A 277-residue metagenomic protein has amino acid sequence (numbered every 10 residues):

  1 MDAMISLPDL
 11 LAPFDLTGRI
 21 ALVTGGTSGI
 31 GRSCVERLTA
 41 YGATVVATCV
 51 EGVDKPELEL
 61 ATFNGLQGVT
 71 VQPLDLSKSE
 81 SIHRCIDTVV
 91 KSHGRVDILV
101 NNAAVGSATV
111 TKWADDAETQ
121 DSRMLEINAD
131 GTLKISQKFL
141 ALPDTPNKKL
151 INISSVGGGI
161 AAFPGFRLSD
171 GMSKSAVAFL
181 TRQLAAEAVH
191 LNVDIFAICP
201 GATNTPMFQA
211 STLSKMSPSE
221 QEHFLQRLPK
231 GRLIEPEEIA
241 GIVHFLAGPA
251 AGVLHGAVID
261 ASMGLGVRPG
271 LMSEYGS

Functional and structural regions predicted by a protein language model:
D2-A12, H244, H255-S277: Short C-terminal tail/terminal secondary-structure segment of NAD(P)H-dependent dehydrogenase/reductase domains
I20, T27-S28: Conserved glycine-rich cofactor-binding loop
Y41-L58: Conserved glycine-rich Rossmann-like NAD(P)H-binding loop of the short-chain dehydrogenase/reductase
H83, G106-S122, A141, G165-S169 (+2 more regions): Conserved mid-core segment of classical short-chain dehydrogenase/reductases
V105-G106, K149-A176, T181-H190, A202: Catalytic loop of short-chain dehydrogenase/reductase
A141, A186-E187, G252: Alpha-helical segment proximal to the catalytic Tyr-Lys
V189-D194, L254-G256: Short, small/polar-rich loop/turn modules that mediate ligand/substrate recognition or access, typified
